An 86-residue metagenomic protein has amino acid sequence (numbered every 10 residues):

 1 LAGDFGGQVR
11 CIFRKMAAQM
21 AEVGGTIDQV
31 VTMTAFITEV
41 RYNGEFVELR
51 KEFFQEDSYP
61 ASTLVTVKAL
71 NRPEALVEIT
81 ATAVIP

Functional and structural regions predicted by a protein language model:
L1-P86: Short, polar/acidic, helix-capping and beta-turn segments at strand->helix junctions that line the mouths
